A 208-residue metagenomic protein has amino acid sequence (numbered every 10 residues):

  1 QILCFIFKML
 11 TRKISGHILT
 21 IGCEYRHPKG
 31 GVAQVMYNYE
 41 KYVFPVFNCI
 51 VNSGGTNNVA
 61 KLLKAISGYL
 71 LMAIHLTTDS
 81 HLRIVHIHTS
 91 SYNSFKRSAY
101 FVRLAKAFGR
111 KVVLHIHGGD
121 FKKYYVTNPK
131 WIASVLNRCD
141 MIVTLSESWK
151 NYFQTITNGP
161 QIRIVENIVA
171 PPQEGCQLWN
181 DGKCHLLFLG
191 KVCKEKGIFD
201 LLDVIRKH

Functional and structural regions predicted by a protein language model:
I2-G55, G109: N-terminal subdomain of nucleotide-sugar transferases
L10-G16, P172-H185: Nucleotide-sugar donor-binding and catalytic loop/hinge architecture of NDP-sugar-dependent glycosyltransferases
L19-I21, L178-K207: Conserved donor-binding/catalytic core segment of Leloir-type glycosyltransferases
K29, F95, P171-E174, C193-I198: A short, basic/aromatic alpha-helical/loop segment that forms part of the nucleotidyl-sugar donor-binding site
G68, I84-F108: An aromatic- and histidine-rich active-site surface loop
T89-S94, R110-T127, M141: A short, histidine- and acid-enriched strand-loop-helix "catalytic/donor-clamping" loop that lines the nucleotide-sugar
G118-V135, P171-Q173: Nucleotide-sugar donor phosphate/pyrophosphate-binding loop at the beta->alpha transition of glycosyltransferases
N137-E174: Donor nucleotide-sugar binding/catalytic pocket of nucleotide-sugar-dependent glycosyltransferases
